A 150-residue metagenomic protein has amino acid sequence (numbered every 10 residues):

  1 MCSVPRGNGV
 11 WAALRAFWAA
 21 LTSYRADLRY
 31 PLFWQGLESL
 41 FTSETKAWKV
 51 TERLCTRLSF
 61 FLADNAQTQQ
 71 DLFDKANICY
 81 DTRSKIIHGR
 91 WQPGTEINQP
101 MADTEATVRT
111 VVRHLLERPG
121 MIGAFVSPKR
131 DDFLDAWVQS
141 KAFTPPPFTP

Functional and structural regions predicted by a protein language model:
M1-P150: Amphipathic, oligomerization/interface secondary-structure segments
